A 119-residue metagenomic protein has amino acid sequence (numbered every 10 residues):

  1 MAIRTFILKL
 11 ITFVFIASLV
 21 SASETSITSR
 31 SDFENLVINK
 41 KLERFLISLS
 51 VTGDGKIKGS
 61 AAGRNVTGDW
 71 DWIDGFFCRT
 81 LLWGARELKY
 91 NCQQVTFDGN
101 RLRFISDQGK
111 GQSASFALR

Functional and structural regions predicted by a protein language model:
A2, F6-K9, V20-R119: Lipid interaction determinants
V14-F15, L19-V20: Hydrophobic core
